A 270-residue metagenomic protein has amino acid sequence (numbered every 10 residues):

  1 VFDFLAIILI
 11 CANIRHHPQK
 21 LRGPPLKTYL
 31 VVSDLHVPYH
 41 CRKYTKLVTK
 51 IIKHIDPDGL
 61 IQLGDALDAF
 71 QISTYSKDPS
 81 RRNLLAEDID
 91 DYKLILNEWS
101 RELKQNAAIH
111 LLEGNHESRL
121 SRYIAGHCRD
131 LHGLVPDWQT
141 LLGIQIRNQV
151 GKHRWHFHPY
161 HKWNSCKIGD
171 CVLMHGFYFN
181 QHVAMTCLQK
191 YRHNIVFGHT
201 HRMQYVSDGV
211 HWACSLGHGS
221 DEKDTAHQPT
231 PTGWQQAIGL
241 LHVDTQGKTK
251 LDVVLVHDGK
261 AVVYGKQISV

Functional and structural regions predicted by a protein language model:
V1-H40: Acidic, histidine-bearing metal-coordination/catalytic regions of metal-dependent phosphoesterases
H17-P18, K46-T49, L96-E98, P159-K162 (+2 more regions): A generic local structural motif
G23-Y29, S165-V172: Beta-strand-turn-beta hairpins that frame and shape the catalytic cleft of phosphate-ester-processing enzymes
T28, V32-R147: Core catalytic region of metal-dependent phosphoesterases/phosphodiesterases, especially metallo-beta-lactamase-like
A108-N115, H158-K162, D252-V256: Acidic carboxylate-rich catalytic motifs and surrounding loops in phosphoryl-/glycosyl-chemistry enzymes
H132-D170: Metallo-beta-lactamase
G169-L255: Conserved beta-sheet core of the metallophosphoesterase superfamily
V253-I268: Polar, enzyme-active/binding microenvironments
